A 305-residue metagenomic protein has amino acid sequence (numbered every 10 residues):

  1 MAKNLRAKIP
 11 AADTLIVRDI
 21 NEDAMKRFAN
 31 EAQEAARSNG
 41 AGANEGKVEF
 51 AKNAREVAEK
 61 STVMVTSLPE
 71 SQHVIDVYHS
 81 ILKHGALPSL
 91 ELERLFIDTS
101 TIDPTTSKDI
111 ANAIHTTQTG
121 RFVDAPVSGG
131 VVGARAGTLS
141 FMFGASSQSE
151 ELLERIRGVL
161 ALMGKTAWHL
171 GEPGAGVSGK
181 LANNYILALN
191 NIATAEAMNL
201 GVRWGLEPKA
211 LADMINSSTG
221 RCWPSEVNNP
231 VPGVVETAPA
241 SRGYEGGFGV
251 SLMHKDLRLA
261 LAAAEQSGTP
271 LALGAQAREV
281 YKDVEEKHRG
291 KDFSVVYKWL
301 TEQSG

Functional and structural regions predicted by a protein language model:
M1-V63, S67, L87-S89, R94-L95 (+4 more regions): NAD(P)+-binding Rossmann beta1-loop-alpha1 motif at the extreme N-terminus of oxidoreductases
K3, K26, R55, E59 (+3 more regions): Amphipathic, non-transmembrane alpha-helical secondary structure
F50, R121-V123, P208, L271: Hydrophobic beta-strand scaffold residues
K52, V63-I81, S100-K108: Beta-loop-alpha module in the N-terminal Rossmann-like domain of NAD(P)-dependent dehydrogenases, especially those
T101-Y185: Rossmann-fold dinucleotide-binding core
A175-V296, L300-Q303: Helical "substrate-binding/catalytic lid" subdomain of Rossmann-like NAD(P)-dependent dehydrogenases/reductases
